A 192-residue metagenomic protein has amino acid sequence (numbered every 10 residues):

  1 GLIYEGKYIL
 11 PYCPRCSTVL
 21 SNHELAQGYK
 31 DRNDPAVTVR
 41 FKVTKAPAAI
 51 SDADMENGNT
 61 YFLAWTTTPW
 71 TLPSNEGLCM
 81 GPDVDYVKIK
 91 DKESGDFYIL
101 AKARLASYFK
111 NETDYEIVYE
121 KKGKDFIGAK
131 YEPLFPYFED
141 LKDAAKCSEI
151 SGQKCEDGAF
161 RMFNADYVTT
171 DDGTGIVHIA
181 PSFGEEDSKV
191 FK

Functional and structural regions predicted by a protein language model:
L2-K192: NTP-handling and nucleic-acid-processing catalytic cores
